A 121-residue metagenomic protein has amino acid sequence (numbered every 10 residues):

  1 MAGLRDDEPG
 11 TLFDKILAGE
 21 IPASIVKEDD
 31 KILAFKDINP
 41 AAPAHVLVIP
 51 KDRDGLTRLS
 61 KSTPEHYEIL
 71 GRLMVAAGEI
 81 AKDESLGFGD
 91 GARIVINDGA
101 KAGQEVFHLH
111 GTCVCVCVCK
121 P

Functional and structural regions predicted by a protein language model:
M1-P121: HIT superfamily nucleotide-processing domains
